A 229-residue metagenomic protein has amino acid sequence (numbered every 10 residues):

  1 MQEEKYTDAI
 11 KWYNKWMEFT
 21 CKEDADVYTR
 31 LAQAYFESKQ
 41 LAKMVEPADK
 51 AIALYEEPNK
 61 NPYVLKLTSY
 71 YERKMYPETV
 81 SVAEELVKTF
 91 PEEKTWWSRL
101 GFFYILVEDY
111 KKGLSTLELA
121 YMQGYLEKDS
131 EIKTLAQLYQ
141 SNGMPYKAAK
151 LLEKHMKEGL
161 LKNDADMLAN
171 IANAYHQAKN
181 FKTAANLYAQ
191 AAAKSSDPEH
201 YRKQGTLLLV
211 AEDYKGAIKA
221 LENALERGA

Functional and structural regions predicted by a protein language model:
M1-A229: Alpha-solenoid helical repeat scaffolds
